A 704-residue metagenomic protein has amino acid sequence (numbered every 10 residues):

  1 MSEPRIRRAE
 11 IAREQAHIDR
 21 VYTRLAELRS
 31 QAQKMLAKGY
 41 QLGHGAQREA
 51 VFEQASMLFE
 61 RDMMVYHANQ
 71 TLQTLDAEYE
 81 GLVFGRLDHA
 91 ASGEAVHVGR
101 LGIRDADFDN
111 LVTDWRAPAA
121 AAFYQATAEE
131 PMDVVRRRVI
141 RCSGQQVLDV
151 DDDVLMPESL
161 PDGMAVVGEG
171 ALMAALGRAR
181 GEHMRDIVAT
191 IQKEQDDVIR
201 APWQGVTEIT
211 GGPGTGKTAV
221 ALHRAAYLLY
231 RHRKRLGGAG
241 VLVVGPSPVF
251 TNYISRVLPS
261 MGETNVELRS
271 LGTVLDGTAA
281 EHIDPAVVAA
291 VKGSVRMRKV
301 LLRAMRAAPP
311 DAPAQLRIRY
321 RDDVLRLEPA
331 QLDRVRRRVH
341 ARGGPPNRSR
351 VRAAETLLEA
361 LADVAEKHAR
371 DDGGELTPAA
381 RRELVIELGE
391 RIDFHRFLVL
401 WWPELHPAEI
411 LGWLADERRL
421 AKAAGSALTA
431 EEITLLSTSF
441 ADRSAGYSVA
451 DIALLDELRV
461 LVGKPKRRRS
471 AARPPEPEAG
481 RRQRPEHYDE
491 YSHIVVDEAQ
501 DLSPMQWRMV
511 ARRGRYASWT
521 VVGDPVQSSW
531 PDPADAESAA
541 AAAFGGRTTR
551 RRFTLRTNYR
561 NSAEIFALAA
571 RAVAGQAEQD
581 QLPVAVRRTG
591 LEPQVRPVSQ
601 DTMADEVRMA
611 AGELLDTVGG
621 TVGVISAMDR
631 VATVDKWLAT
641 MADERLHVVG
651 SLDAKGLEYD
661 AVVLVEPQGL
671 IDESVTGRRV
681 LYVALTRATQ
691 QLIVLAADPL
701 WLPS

Functional and structural regions predicted by a protein language model:
M1-P4, A9-L36, S143, D162 (+7 more regions): P-loop NTPase Walker
M1-V188, Q192-D197: Extended, charged low-complexity regulatory segments
D19, G81-F84, R185, D196 (+9 more regions): Non-catalytic, well-ordered alpha-helical scaffold segments
R86-D88, D149, E409-I410, Y447 (+2 more regions): A structural signal for short, well-ordered beta-strand segments and their strand-loop junctions that often border
R104, D109, L229-V495, D501-R512 (+3 more regions): Alpha-helical nucleic-acid-binding subdomain of P-loop helicases immediately C-terminal to the Walker A/P-loop
H183, I187, K217-A221, M297 (+5 more regions): Phosphate/oxyanion-binding active-site loops and adjacent basic polyanion-contact surfaces
Q192, D196, R200-W203, A226 (+5 more regions): Amphipathic, well-packed alpha-helical segments that form the structural scaffold of globular domains
K234, A239, P248-K292, R459-K466 (+2 more regions): Conserved helicase motor core of SF1/SF2 NTP-dependent helicases
